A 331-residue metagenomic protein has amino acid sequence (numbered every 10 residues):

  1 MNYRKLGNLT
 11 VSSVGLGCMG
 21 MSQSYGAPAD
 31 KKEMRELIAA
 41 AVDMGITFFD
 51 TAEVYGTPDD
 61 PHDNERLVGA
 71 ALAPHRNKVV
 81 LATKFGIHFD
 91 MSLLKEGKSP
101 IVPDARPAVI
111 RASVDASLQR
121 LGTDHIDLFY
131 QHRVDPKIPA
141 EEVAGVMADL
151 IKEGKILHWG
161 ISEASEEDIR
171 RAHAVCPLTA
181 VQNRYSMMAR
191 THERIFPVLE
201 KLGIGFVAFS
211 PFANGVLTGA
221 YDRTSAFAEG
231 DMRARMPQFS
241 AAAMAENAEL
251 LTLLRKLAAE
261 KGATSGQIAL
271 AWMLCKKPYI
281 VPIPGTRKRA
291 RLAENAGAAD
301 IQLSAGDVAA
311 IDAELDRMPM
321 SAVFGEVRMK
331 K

Functional and structural regions predicted by a protein language model:
M1-V80, D316, M320, K331: N-terminal binding-site loop/beta-alpha segment at the start of enzyme catalytic domains that lines or forms
V11-G15, T47-F48, K78-K84, H125-L128 (+4 more regions): Structural preference for beta-strand elements that scaffold enzyme active sites
G20-K32, E96-R111: Active-site mouth loops of central-metabolism enzymes
M34, I38, I110, V114 (+2 more regions): Aromatic/hydrophobic pocket-lining residues that form the small-molecule binding cavity in soluble enzyme cores
A40, M44, R120-L121, G154 (+1 more regions): Structural motif
N77-P103: Structural motif corresponding to the early beta-alpha repeats
L118-P136: Active-site groove signature of glycoside hydrolases
V134-V323, V327-K331: Beta/alpha (TIM)-barrel catalytic core signal, keyed to glycine-rich beta->alpha loops juxtaposed to Asp/Glu that bind
